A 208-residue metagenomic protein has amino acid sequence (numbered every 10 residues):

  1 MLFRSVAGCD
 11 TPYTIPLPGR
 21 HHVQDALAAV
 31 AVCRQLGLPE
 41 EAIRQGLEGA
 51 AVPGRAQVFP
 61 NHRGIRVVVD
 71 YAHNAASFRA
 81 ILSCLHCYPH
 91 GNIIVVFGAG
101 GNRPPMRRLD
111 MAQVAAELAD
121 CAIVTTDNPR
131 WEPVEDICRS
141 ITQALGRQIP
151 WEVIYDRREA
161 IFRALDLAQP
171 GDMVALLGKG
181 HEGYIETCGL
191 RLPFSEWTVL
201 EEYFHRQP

Functional and structural regions predicted by a protein language model:
M1-L2: Short, small-residue-biased leader/transition segments that mark boundaries at the very start of proteins
V6-D10, G64: Glycine-centered tight beta-turn/hairpin loop motif at sheet-sheet or coil-to-beta transitions
P12-R20: A short glycine-threonine-serine/GTX helix/turn-capping micro-motif
H21-H22, Q57: C-terminal accessory "lid"/substrate-recognition subdomains
A28-P208: ATP-dependent carboxylate-amine ligase
